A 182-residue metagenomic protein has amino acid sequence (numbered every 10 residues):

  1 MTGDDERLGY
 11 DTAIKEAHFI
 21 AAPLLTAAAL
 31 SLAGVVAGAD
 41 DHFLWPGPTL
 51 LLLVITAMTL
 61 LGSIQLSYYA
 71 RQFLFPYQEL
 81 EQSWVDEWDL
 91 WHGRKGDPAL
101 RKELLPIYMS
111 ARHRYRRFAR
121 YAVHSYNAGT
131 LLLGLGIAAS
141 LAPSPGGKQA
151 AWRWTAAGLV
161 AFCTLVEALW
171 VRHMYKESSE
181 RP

Functional and structural regions predicted by a protein language model:
M1-D4, A28-L30, L100-I107: Membrane-proximal N-terminal segments immediately preceding the first transmembrane helix
T2-T12, V36-G47, A142-K148: Membrane-interface interhelical loops and short amphipathic "cap" helices that link adjacent transmembrane segments
I14-P23, L44-P48: Membrane-entry segments of alpha-helical transmembrane domains in multi-pass membrane proteins
A17-V36: The first (N-terminal) embedded transmembrane alpha-helix
V35-G38, A70-Q72: Transmembrane signal-anchor/signal-peptide helices with a preference for the extracytoplasmic
F43-P182: Alpha-helical transmembrane segments of integral membrane proteins
